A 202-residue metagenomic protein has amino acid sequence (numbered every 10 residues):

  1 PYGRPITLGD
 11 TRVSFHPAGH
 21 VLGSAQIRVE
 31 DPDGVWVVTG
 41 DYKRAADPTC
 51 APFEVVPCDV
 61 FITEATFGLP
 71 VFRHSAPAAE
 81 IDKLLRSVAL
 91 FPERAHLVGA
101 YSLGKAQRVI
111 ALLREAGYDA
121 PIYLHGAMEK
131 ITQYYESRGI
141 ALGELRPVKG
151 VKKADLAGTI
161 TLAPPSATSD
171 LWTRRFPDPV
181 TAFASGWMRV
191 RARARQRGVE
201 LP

Functional and structural regions predicted by a protein language model:
P1-A100, G104, E115-A116: His/Asp/Glu-rich metal-coordinating catalytic cores of metallo-dependent phosphodiesterases/hydrolases acting on
G3-L8, L22, E129-I131, K152-D155 (+2 more regions): A short acidic, often aromatic-flanked loop/helix-cap motif at beta-alpha or helix-coil junctions that lines enzyme
D10-P17, Y135-A141, R197: Short, surface-exposed amphipathic charged segments that create phosphate/polyanion-binding patches used for binding
V35-W36, D59-F61, A95, P121 (+2 more regions): Structural motif
Y42-R44, T66-G68, G126-E129, S185-R189: Short, acidic/turn-prone active-site loops that include or flank metal/cofactor- and phosphate-binding residues
D47-T49, V71-R73, K130-R138, A154-L156 (+1 more regions): Short, charged, surface-exposed secondary-structure boundary motifs
I81-H96, A100-L162: Hard-cation-handling environments
G139-I140, P147-P202: C-terminal regulatory/interaction regions
